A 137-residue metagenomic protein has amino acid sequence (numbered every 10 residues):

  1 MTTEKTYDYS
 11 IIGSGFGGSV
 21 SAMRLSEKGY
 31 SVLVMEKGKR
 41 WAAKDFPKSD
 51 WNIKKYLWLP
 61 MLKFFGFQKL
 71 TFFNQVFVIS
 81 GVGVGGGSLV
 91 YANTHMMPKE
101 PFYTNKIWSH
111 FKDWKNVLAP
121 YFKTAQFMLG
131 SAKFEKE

Functional and structural regions predicted by a protein language model:
M1-N105: N-terminal glycine-rich phosphate/pyrophosphate-binding loop and immediately adjacent elements
V82-E137: Rossmann-like flavin
